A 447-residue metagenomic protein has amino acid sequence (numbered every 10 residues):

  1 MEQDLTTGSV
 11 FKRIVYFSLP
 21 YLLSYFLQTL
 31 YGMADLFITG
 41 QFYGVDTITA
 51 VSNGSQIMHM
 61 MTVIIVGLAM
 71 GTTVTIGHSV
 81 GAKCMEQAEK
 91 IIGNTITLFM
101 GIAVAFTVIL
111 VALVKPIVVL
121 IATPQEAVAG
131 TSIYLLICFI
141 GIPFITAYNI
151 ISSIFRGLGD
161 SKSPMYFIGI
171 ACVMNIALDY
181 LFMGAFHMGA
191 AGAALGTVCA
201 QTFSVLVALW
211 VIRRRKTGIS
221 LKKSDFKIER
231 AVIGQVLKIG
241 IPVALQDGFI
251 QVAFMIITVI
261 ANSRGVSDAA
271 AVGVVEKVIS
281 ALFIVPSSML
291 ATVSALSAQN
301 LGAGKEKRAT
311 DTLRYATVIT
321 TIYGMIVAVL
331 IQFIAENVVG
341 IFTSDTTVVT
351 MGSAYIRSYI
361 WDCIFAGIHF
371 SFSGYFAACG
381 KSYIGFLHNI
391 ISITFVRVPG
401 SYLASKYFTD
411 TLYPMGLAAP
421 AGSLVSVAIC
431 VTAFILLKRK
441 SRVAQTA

Functional and structural regions predicted by a protein language model:
M1-S18, I76-G141, A185-I241, S297-D362 (+1 more regions): Short alpha-helical transmembrane segments in multi-pass integral membrane proteins
T7, F11-L30, A34, I57-I64 (+8 more regions): Residue-level signal for short hydrophobic patches within transmembrane helices of multi-pass membrane transporters
Y16-D35, I137, A171, A200-S204 (+4 more regions): Transmembrane helical elements of multi-pass membrane transporters/channels
L23, L27, Y31, M61 (+14 more regions): Residue-level hotspots within pore-lining transmembrane alpha-helices of multi-pass secondary transporters
L30-T49, V118-Q125, L181-M188, G248-A281 (+3 more regions): Helix-terminus/linker motif at the lipid-water interface of multi-pass membrane proteins
M33-L36, V108, P116, I150-I154 (+8 more regions): Alpha-helical transmembrane segments of multipass membrane proteins
I48-V108, I145-P164, T258, A271-A335 (+1 more regions): Small-residue-rich hydrophobic transmembrane alpha-helices
A69, I137-R156, P164-C172, A193-L206 (+5 more regions): Short runs within selected transmembrane alpha-helices of multi-pass transporters and secretion channels
